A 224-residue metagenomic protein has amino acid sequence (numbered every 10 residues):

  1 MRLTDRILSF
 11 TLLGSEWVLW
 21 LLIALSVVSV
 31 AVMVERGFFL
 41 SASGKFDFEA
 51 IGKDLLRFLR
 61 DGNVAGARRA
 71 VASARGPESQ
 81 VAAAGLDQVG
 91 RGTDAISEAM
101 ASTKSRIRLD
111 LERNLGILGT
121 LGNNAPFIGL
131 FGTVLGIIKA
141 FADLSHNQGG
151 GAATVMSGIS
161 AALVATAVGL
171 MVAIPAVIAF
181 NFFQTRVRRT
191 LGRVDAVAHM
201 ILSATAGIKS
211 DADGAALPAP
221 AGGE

Functional and structural regions predicted by a protein language model:
M1-I51: Hydrophobic membrane-targeting segments
L3, E16, A50, R113-G116 (+2 more regions): Short, conserved clusters of charged catalytic residues that mark active-site and nucleotide-handling motifs
L8-L13, L144-M156: Membrane-interfacial hairpin junctions
L13, I23, R113-G116, T120-N123 (+1 more regions): Internal alpha-helical transmembrane segments of multi-pass membrane proteins, especially GPCRs
F38, S43-G151, I178-E224: Predominantly long cytosolic amphipathic alpha-helical stalk/bundle segments
A161-I178: Hydrophobic alpha-helical transmembrane segments of polytopic membrane proteins
